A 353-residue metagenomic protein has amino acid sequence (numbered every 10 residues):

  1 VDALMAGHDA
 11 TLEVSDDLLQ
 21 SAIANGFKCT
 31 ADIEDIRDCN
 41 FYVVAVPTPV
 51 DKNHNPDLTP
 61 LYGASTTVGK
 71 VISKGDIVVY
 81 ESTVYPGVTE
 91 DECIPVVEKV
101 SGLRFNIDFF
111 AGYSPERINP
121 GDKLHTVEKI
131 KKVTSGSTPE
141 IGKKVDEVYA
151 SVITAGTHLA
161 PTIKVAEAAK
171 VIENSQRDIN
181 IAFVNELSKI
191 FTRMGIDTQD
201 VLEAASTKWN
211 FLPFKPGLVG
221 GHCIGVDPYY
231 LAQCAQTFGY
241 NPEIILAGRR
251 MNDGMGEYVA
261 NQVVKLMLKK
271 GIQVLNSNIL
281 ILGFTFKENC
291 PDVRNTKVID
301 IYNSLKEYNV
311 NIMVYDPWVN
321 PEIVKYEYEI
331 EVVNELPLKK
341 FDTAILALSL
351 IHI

Functional and structural regions predicted by a protein language model:
V1-I351: Structural/interface elements that position substrates and couple domains in central-metabolism enzymes
